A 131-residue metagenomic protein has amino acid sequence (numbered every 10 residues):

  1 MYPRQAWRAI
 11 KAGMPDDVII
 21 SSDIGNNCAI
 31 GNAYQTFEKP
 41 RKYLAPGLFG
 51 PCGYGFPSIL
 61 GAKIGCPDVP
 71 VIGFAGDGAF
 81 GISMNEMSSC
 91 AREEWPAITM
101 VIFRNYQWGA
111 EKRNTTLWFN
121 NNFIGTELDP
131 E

Functional and structural regions predicted by a protein language model:
M1-K42, P46, M84: Cofactor-pocket helix-loop regions in the catalytic cores of large enzyme subunits
I30-E131: Thiamine diphosphate
